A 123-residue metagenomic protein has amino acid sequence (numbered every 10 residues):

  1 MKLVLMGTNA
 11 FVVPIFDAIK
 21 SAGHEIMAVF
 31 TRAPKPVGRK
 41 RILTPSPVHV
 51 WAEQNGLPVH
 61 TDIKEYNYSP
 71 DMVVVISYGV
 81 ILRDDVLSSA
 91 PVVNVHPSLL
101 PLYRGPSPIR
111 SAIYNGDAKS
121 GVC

Functional and structural regions predicted by a protein language model:
M1-C123: One-carbon transfer enzymes
